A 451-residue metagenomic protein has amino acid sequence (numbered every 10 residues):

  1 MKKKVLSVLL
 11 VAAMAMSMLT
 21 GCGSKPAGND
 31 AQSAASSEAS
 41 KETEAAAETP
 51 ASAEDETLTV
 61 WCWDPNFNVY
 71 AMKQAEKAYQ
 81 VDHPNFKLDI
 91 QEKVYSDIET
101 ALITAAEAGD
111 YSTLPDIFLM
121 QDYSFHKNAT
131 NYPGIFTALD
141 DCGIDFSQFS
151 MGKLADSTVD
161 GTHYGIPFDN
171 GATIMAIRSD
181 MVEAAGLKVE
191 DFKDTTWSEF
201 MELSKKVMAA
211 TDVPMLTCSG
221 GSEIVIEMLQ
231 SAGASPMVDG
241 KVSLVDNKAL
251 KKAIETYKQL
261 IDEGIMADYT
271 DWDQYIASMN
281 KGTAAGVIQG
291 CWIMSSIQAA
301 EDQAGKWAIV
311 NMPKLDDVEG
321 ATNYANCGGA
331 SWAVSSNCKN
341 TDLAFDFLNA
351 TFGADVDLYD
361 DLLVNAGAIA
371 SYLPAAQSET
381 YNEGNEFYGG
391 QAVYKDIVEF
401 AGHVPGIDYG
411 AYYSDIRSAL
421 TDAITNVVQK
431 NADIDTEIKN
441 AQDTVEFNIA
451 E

Functional and structural regions predicted by a protein language model:
M1-T59, V81, T436-K439, D443-E451: Short, low-complexity disordered leader/linker segments with a strong preference for bacterial N-terminal type II
A45-T49, L119-I174, M201-L203, A209 (+2 more regions): Hinge/lid segment of periplasmic solute-binding proteins
E54-P65, F86-Q91, D116-I117, Y164 (+1 more regions): Short, well-ordered beta-strand elements
A78-F149, A184-G186, T283-G286, A300-E301: Extracytoplasmic "Venus flytrap"/periplasmic binding protein-like
V81, D140, I144, S157-E223 (+4 more regions): Helix-loop-helix "hinge/cap" segment bordering the ligand-binding cleft or interdomain interface
S96-T100, G233-K306, V310-L315, D342 (+2 more regions): Extracytoplasmic ligand-binding clamshell segments of periplasmic binding protein
H126-N128, I293-A304, D316-A419: C-terminal lobe and pocket-closing loops of periplasmic/extracytoplasmic Venus-flytrap solute-binding proteins
T137-F149, F192-K193, A234-K252, Q259-L260 (+4 more regions): Short, solvent-exposed loop/beta-turn-alpha elements that line the ligand-binding surface or hinge of extracytoplasmic
